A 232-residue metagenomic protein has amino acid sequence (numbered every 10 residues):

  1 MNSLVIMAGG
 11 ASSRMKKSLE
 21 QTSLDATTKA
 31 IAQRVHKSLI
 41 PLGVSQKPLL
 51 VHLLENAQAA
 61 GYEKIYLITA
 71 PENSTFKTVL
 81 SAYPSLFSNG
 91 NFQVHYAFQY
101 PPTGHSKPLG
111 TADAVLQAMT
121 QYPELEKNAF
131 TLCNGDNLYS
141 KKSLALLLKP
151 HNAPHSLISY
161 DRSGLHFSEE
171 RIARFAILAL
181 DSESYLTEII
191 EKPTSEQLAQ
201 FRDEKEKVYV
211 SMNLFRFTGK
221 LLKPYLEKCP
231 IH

Functional and structural regions predicted by a protein language model:
M1, A11, L54, V210-H232: Terminal amphipathic alpha-helical/low-complexity segments used for targeting or macromolecular assembly
M1-I6, S12-A30, G43-N128: Conserved N-terminal catalytic core of the sugar/cofactor nucleotidyltransferase
R14, V79, I189, P224-Y225: Residues that scaffold the ATP/ADP-binding catalytic core of kinase and kinase-like folds
K29-K37: Aromatic- and Gly/Pro-rich amphipathic surface segment
K37-G43: Active-site mouth loops of central-metabolism enzymes
S38, Q93-H95, Y185: Conserved beta-strand segments of alpha/beta enzyme cores
F92-I177: Conserved beta-loop-beta/alpha segment of the NTase-like Rossmann-fold superfamily that binds/positions NTPs
S140-K223: Conserved core of the sugar-phosphate nucleotidyltransferase
